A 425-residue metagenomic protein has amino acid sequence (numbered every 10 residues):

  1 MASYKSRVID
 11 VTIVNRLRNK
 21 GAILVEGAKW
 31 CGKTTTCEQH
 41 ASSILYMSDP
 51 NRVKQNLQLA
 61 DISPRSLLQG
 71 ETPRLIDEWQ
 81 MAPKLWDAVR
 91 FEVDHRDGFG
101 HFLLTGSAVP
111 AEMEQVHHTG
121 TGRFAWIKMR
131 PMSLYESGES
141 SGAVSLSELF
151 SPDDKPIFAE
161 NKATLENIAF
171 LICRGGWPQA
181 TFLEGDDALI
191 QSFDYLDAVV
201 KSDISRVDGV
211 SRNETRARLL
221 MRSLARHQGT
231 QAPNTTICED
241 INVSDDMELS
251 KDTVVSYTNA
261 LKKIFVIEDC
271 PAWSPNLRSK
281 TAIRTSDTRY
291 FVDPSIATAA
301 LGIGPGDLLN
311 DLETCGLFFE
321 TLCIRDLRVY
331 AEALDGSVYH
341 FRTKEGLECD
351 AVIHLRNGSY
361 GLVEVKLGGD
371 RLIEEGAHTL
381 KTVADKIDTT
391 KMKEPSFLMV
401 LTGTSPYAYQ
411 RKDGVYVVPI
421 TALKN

Functional and structural regions predicted by a protein language model:
M1-V14: N-terminal pre-Walker A segment at the start of P-loop NTPase domains
V25: Hydrophobic anchor at the beta1->P-loop junction of P-loop NTPases
K33-T34: Conserved lysine of the Walker
L45-P73: Short glycine-rich substrate-engagement loop in P-loop NTPases that contacts/grips substrate
W86-P110, H118: Conserved catalytic/switch belt of AAA+ P-loop NTPases
E114-T230: Interdomain motor-coupling "hinge/lid" segment immediately C-terminal to the ATP-binding subdomain of NTP-driven enzymes
T181-S359: Accessory nucleic acid-recognition modules appended to NTPase machines
G403-N425: Domain-level recognition of nuclease-like catalytic cores that cleave nucleotide substrates
